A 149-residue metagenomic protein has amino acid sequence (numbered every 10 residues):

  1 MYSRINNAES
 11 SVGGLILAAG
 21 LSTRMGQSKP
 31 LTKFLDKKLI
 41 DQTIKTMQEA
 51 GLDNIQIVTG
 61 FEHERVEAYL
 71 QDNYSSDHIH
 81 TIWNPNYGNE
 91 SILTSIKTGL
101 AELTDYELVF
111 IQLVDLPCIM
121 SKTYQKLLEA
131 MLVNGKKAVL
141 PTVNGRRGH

Functional and structural regions predicted by a protein language model:
I5-E64: N-terminal glycine-rich phosphate-binding loop and ensuing alpha1 helix
G14, I55-I57, T81, V109 (+1 more regions): Hydrophobic/aromatic residues located in beta-strands of well-ordered beta-sheets within soluble catalytic
A50-G51, N73-I79, N134-G135: Short helix-capping segments at alpha-helix termini
G60, I82-N86, P141-T142: Conserved beta-strand termini and adjacent loop/short-helix elements that scaffold enzyme active sites in alpha/beta
E64-L70: Acidic helix N-cap motif at the loop->helix transition within catalytic regions of sugar-transfer enzymes
S75-E90: Conserved donor nucleotide-binding strand/loop of the catalytic core
G88-H149: Conserved beta-loop-beta/alpha segment of the NTase-like Rossmann-fold superfamily that binds/positions NTPs
